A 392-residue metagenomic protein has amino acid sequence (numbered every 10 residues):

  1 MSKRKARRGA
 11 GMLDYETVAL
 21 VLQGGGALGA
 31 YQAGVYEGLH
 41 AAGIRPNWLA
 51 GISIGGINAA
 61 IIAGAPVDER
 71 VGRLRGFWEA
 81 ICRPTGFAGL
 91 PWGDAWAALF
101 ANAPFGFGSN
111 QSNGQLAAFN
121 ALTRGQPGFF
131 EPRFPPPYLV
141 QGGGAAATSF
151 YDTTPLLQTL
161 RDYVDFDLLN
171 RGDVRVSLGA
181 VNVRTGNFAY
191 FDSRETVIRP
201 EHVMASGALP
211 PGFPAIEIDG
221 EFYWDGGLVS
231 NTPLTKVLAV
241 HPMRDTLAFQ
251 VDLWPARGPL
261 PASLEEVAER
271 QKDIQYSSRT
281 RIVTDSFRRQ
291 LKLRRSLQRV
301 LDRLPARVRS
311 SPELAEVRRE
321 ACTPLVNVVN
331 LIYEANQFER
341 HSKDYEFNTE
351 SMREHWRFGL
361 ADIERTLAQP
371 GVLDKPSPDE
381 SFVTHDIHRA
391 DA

Functional and structural regions predicted by a protein language model:
M1-T17, V181-R184: Small-residue-rich anion-binding loops in enzyme active sites
L13-A19, G26-T148, T154, L160 (+6 more regions): Patatin-like phospholipase
V18, V174-V176, V326: Change "...and in nucleic-acid phosphodiester-cleaving endonucleases..." to "...and in nucleic-acid processing enzymes
R45-W48, E221, V326: Short active-site oxyanion
A50, G179, L247-V251, N327-L331: Hydrophobic/aromatic beta-strand patches that form the interior of the parallel beta-sheet core in alpha/beta enzyme
E131-M243, Q250, R257, L264-E269 (+1 more regions): Active-site gating loop/helix substructures
P137-V140, A147, Y151, P155 (+2 more regions): C-terminal helical/tail subdomains of lipid-metabolizing enzymes
A262-L304: Acidic, Ser/Thr-rich peripheral helices and adjacent loops at domain boundaries
